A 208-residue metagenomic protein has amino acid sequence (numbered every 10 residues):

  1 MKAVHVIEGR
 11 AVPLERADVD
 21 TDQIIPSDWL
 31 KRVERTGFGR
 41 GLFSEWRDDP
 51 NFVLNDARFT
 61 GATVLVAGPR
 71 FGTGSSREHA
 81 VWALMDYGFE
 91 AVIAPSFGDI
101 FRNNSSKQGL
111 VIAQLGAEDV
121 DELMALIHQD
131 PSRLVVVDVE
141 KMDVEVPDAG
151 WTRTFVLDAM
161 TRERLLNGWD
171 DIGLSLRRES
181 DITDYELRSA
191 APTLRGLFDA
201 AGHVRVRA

Functional and structural regions predicted by a protein language model:
M1-G68, G72-A208: Cytosolic catalytic domains that perform sulfur/thiol-centered chemistry
